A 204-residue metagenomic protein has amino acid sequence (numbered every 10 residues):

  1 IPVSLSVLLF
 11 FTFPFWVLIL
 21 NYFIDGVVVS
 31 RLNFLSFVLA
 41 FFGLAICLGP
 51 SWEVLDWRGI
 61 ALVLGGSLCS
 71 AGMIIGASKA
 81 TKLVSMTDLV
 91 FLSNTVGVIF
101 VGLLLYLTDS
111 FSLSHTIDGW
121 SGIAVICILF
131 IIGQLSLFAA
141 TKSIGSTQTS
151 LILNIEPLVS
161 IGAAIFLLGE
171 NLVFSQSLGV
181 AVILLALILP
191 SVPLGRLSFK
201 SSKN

Functional and structural regions predicted by a protein language model:
I1, V27-V29, V84-S85, I144 (+1 more regions): Membrane-helix interface residues
I1-F13, D56-C69, T116-F130, S177 (+1 more regions): Structural signature of hydrophobic alpha-helical transmembrane segments
S6-T12, A77-G97, F130-F166: Helix-helix packing/entry segments at the starts of transmembrane helices
T12-V38, L158-L178: C-terminal transmembrane-helix exit sites in multi-pass transporters
P14-I19, A45, L68-A71, G102 (+5 more regions): Hydrophobic/small/kink-forming positions within alpha-helical transmembrane segments of polytopic membrane proteins
V29-G49, L68, V101, A163 (+1 more regions): Hydrophobic transmembrane alpha-helices of multi-pass small-molecule transport proteins
L32-L39, R58-G65, G76-I128, V159: Hydrophobic alpha-helical transmembrane segments of multi-pass integral membrane proteins, especially transporters
G195-N204: Intrinsic disorder in cytosolic terminal tails and internal cytosolic loops of multi-pass membrane transporters
